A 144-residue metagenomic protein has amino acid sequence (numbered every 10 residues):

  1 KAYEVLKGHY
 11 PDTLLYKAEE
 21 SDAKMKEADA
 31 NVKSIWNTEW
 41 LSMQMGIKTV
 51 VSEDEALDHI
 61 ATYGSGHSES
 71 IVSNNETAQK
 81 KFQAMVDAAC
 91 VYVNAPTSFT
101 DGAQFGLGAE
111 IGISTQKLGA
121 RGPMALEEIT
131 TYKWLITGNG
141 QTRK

Functional and structural regions predicted by a protein language model:
K1-P96: NAD(P)-dependent aldehyde/semialdehyde dehydrogenase
N74-K144: C-terminal segments
